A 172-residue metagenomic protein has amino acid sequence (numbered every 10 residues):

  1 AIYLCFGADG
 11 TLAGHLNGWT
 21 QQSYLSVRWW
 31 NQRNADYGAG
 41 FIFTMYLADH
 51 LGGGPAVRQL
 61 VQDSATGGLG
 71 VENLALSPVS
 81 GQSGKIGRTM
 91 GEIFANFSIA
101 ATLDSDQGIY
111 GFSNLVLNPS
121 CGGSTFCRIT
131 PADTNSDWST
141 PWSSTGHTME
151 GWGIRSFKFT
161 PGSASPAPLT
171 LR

Functional and structural regions predicted by a protein language model:
A1-H50, V61-A101: Acidic/His/Gly-enriched intrinsically disordered linker/tail segments that often contain short helix/coil "MoRF-like"
L51-A56: Loop/turn elements at helix/coil->beta-strand transitions in domains of secreted/extracellular proteins
T66-R172: Beta/coil-rich, acidic/histidine-enriched accessory regions frequently appended to metallopeptidases
